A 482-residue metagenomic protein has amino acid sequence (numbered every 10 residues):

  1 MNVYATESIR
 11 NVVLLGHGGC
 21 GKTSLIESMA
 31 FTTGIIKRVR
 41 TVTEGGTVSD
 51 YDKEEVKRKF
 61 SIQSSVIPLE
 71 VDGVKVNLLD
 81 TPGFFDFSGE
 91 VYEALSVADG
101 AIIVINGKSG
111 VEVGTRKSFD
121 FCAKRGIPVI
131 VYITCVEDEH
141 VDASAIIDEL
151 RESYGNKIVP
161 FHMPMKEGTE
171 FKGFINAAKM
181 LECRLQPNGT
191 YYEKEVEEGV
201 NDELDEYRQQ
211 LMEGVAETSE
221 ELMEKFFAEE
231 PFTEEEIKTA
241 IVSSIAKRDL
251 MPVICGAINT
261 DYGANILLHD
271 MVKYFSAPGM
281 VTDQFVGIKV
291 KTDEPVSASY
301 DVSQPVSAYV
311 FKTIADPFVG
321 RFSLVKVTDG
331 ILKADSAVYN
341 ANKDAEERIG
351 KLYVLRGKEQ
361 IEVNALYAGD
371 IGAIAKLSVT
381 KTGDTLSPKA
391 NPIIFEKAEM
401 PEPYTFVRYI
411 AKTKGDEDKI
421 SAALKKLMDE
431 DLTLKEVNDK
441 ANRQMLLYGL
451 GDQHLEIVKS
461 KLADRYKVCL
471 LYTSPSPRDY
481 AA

Functional and structural regions predicted by a protein language model:
M1-S474, R478: Structural and coupling elements of P-loop NTPases
Y480-A482: N-terminal low-complexity segments that are often proline-rich with Ser/Thr-Pro
